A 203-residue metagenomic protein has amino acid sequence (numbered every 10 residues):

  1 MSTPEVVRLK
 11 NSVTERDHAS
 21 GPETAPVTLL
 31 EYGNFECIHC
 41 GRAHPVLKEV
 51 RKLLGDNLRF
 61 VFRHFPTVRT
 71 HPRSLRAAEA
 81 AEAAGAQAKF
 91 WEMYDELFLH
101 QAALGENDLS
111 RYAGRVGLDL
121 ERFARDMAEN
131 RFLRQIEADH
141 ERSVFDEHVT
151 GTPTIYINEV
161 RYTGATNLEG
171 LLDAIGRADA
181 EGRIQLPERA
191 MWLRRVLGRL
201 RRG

Functional and structural regions predicted by a protein language model:
M1-L9, I184, A190-W192: N-proximal helix/coil linker or "cap" segments that precede and/or mark the start of modular domains
L9-T14, R134-A138: Short gly/ser/thr-rich secondary-structure transition/capping motifs
K10-V27: A short beta-strand-turn-helix
A25, D56-L58, G151: Residue-level signal for beta-strand positions within conserved beta-sheet cores that form or flank
T28, V61, T154-Y156: Soluble periplasmic/extracytoplasmic beta-strand elements of cell-envelope proteins
L30-E31, F35-R115, D119, Q185-G203: Structural alpha/beta surface segment adjacent to cysteine/selenocysteine redox centers across thiol/disulfide enzymes
P45-E49, R111-G203: C-terminal cap of thioredoxin/glutaredoxin-like
